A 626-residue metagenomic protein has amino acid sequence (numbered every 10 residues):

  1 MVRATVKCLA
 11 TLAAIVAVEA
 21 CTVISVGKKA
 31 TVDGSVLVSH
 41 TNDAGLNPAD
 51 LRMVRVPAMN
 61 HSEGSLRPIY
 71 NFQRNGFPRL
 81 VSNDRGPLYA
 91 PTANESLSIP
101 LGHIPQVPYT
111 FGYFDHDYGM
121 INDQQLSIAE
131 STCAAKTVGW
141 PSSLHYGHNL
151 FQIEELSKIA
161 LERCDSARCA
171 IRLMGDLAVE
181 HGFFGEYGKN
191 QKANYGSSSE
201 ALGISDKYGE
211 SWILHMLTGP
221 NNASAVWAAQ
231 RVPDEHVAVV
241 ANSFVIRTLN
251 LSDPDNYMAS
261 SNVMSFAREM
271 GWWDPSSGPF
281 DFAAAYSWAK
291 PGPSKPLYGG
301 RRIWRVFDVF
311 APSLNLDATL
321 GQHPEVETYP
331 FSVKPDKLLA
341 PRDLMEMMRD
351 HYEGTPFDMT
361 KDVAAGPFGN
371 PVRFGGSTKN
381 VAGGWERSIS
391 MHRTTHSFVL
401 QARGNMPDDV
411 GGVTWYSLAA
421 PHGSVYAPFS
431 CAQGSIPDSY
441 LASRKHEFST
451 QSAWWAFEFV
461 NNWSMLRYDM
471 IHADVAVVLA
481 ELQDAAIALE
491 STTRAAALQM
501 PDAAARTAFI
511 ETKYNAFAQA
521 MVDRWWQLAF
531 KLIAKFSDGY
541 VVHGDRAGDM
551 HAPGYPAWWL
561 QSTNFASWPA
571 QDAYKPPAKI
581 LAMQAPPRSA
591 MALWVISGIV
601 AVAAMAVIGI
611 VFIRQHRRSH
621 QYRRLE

Functional and structural regions predicted by a protein language model:
R3-A20: Cleavable N-terminal signal peptides of Sec/SRP-targeted secreted and luminal proteins
C21-Q152, L173-L339: A contiguous strand-loop segment
G300-I303, D308-G383, R387-H392, A473 (+1 more regions): Accessory, solvent-exposed terminal regions and/or long lumenal/extracellular loops of proteins
A365-D502: Substrate-recognition/cap regions that form aromatic- and gly/pro-loop-enriched pockets for small-molecule ligands
Q483-A582: Histidine-centered catalytic/metal-binding microenvironments
A582-I599: Extracellular juxtamembrane-to-transmembrane boundary of type I single-pass membrane glycoproteins
V602-H616: Single-pass type I membrane-protein transmembrane alpha-helix
R617-E626: Cytoplasmic C-terminal tails of single-pass
